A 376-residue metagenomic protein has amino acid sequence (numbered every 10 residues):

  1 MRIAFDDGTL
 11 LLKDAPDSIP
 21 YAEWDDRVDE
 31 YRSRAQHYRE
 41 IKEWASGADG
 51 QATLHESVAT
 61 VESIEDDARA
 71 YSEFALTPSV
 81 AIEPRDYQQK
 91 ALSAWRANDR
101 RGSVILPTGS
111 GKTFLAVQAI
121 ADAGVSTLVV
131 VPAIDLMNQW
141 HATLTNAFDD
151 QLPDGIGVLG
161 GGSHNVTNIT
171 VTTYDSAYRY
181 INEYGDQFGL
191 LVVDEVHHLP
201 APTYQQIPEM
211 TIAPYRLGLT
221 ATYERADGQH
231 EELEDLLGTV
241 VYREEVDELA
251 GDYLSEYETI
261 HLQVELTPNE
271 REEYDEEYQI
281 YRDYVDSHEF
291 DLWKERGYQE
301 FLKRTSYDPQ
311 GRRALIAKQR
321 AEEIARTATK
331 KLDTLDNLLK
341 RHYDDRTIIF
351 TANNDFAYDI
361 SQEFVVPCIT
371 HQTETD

Functional and structural regions predicted by a protein language model:
T9-S72: Interdomain "pre-motor" coupling segment immediately N-terminal to P-loop NTPase/helicase cores
E65-I105: Conserved pre-motif I regulatory segment
A97-I120: Walker A/P-loop
G124-R179: Conserved nucleic-acid-binding Ia/Ib motif block in the N-terminal RecA-like helicase ATPase lobe
N138, P153-N165, R346-T351, D355-D376: Conserved helicase ATPase core of P-loop NTP-dependent helicases/translocases
I169-Q206: Conserved RecA-like ASCE ATPase "motif II neighborhood" in helicase/translocase motors
G189-L190, H197-E289: Post-DEXD/H (motif II) to motif III coupling segment of the RecA-like Helicase ATP-binding lobe
L249, S255-R346, A352: Interdomain linker/hinge connecting the two RecA-like lobes of the SF2 helicase core
